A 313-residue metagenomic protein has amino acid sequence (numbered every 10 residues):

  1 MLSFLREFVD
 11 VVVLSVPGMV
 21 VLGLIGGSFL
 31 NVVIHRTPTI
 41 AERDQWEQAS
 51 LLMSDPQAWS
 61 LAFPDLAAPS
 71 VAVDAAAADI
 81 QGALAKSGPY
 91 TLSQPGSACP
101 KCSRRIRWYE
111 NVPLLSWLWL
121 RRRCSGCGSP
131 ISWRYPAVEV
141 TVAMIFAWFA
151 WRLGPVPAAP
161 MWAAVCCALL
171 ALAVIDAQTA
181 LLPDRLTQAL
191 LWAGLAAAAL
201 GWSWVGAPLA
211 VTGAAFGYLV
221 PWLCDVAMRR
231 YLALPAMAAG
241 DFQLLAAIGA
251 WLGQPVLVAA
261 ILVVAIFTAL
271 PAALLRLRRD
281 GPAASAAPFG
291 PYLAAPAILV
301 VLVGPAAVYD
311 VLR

Functional and structural regions predicted by a protein language model:
M1-F29, H35, F146, A150 (+2 more regions): Hydrophobic alpha-helical transmembrane segments
F4-E7, M19, P157-A272, Y309-R313: Functional transmembrane core segments of multi-pass inner-membrane proteins
L24, S28, V32, A147 (+4 more regions): Transmembrane alpha-helical segments of multi-pass membrane transport proteins and ion-pumping complexes
S28-D44, W108-E110, W222-Y231: Membrane-water interface of transmembrane alpha-helices
T37-R134: Membrane-proximal soluble regions of multi-pass membrane proteins
S103-A158, W162, G240-D241, A246-I248: Multi-pass membrane catalytic core of lipid/isoprenoid biosynthesis enzymes
V138-I145, T187-G194, F242-L244, F289-A295: Core segments of transmembrane alpha-helices that mediate helix-helix packing or line hydrophobic substrate/ligand
A239-Q243, A273-L299: Interfacial loop-to-transmembrane junctions
